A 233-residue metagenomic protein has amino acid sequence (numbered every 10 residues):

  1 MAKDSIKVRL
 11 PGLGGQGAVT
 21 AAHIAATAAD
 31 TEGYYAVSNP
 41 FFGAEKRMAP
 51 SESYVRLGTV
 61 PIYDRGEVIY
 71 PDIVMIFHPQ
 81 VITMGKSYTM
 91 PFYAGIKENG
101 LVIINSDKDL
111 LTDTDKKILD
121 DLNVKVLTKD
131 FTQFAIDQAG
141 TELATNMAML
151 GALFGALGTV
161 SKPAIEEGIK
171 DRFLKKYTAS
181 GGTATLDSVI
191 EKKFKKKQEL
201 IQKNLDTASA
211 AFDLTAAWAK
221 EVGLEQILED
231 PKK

Functional and structural regions predicted by a protein language model:
M1-K233: Active-site cofactor/cluster-binding pocket
